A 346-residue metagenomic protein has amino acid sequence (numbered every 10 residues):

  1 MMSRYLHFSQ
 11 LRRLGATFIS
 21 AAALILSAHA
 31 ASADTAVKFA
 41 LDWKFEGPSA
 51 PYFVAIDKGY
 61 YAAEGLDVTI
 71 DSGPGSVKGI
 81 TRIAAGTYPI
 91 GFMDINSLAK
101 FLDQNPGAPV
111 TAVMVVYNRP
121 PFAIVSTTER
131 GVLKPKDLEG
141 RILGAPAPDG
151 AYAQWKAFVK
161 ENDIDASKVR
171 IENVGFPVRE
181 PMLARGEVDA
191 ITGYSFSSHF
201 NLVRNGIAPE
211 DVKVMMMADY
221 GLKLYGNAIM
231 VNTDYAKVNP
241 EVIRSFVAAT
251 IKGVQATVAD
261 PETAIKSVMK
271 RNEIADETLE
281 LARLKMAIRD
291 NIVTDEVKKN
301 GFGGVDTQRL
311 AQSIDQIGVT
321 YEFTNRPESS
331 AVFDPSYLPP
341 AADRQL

Functional and structural regions predicted by a protein language model:
M2-F18: Bacterial N-terminal signal peptides that target proteins for export
G15-S27: Bacterial N-terminal signal peptides
A33-R185, D189-F196, M215-M217, L222-K223: Short, glycine-/small- and polar/acidic-enriched structural segments that line small-molecule recognition paths
N96-S97, P177-M182, E187-I274: Pocket-lining segment of extracytoplasmic ligand-binding domains
V110-A112, I171, T257-V268, E328-S329: Surface-exposed patches in mature extracellular/periplasmic domains of secreted proteins
A166-V169, P209-K213, I274-K285, F323-A331: Short, surface-exposed acidic
K237-T320: Secondary-structure end/capping motifs
Q308-L346: Conserved C-terminal helix/tail region of periplasmic/extracytoplasmic solute-binding proteins
